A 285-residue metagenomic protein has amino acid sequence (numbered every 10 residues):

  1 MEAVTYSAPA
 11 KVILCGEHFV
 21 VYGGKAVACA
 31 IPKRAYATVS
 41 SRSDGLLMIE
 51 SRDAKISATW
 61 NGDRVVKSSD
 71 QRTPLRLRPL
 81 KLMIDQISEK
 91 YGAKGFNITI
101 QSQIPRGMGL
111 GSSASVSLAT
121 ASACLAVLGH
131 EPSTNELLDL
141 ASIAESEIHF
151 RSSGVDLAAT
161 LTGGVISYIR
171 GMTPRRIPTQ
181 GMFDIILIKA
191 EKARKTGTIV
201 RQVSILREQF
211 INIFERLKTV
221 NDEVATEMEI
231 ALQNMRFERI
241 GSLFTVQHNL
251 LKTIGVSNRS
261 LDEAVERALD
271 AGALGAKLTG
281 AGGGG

Functional and structural regions predicted by a protein language model:
E2-C15, V20, A28, Y36-G92 (+4 more regions): C-terminal nucleotide
K25: Conserved, well-ordered active-site substructure
K33: Residues that flank catalytic or metal-binding motifs in active/ligand-binding sites
G95-T99: Residues at or immediately flanking beta-strands
Q101-M108, L274-A276: Short pre-catalytic strand/loop immediately N-terminal to key active-site residues, enriched for Gly-Thr
L110-P132: DPxDG-like acidic metal-binding loop motif
G284-G285: Short, amphipathic C-terminal "tail helix"
